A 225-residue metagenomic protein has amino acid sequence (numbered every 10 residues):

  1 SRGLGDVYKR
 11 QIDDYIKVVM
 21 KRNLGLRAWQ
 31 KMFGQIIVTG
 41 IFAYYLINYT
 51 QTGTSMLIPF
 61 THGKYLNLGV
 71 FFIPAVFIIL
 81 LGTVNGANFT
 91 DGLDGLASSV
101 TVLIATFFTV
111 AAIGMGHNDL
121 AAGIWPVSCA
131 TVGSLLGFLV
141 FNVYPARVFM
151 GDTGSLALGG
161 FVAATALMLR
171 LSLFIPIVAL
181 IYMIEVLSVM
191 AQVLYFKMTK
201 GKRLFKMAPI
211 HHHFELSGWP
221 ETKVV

Functional and structural regions predicted by a protein language model:
S1-D6, R10, F42-Y49, T54 (+2 more regions): Alpha-helical transmembrane segments
R2, D6-R27, M32: Hydrophobic alpha-helical hairpins/lids featuring a short glycine-rich hinge
K17-R27, I58-L66, K200, P220: Membrane interface segments of multi-pass transport proteins and intramembrane proteases
Q30-I41: Carboxylate/His-rich catalytic cores and anion/metal-binding grooves
